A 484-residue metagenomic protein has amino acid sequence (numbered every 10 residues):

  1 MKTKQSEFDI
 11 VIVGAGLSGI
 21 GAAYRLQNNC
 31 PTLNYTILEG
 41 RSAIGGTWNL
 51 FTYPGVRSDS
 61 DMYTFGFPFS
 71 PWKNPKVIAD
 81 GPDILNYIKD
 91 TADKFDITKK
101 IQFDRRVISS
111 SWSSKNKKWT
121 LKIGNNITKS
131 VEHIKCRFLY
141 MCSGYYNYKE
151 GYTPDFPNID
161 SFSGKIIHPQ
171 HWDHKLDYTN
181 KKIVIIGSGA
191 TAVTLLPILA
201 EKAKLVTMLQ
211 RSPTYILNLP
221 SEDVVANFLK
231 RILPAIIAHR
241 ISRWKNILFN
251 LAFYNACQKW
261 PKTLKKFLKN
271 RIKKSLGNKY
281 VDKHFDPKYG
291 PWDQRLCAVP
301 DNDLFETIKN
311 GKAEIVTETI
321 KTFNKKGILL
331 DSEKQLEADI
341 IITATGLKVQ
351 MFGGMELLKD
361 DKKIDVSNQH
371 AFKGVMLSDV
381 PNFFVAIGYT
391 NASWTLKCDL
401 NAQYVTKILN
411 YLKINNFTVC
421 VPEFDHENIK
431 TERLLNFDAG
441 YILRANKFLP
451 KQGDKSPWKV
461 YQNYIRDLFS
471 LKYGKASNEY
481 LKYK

Functional and structural regions predicted by a protein language model:
K2-E7, V11-V13, L17, A22 (+5 more regions): Rossmann-like dinucleotide-binding core of oxidoreductases
F8-I12, L17-I101, Q210-R211, K274-K279: Beta1-alpha1 glycine-rich phosphate/pyrophosphate-binding loop at the start of Rossmann-like nucleotide-binding domains
V13, H133-Y146, I183-I186, I328 (+1 more regions): Short hydrophobic core segments
I44, A344-L412: Glycine/threonine-rich phosphate-binding loop and adjacent beta-strand/alpha-helix elements that clamp
W72-D90, Q102, I186, A256-L264 (+1 more regions): Short beta-strand to alpha-helix junction loop
K76-N147, T322-F323: Feature captures the FAD/FMN-dependent oxidoreductase FAD-binding
S275-L330, K334-E337: Alpha/beta-hydrolase fold catalytic core
D399, Q403-K484: C-terminal active-site-capping segments
